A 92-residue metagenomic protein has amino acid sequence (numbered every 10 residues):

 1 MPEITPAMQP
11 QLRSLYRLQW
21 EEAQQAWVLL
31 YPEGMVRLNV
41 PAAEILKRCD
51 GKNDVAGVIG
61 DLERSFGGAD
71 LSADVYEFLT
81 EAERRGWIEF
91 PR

Functional and structural regions predicted by a protein language model:
M1-K47, R92: Acidic, low-complexity/disordered tracts enriched in E/D and polar residues
G34-R92: Long, charge-rich, low-complexity alpha-helical segments
